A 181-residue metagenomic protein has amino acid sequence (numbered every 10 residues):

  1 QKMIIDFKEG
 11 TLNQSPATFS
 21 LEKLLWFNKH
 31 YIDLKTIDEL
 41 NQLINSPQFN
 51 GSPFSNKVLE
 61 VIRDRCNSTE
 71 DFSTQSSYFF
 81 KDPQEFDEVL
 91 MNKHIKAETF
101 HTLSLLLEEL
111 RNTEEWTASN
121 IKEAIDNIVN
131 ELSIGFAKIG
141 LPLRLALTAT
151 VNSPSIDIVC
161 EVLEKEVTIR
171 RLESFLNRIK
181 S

Functional and structural regions predicted by a protein language model:
Q1, L21-E22, N56, E60 (+3 more regions): Non-catalytic, well-ordered alpha-helical scaffold segments
Q1-F49: A conserved active-site cap/scaffold subdomain adjacent to cofactor or substrate pockets
N13-A17, Y31-D38, I95-A97, N112-W116 (+1 more regions): A short, ordered amphipathic alpha-helix with a cationic face
W26-H30, V61-D64, L141-A146: Short, hydrophobic/amphipathic alpha-helical patches that form generic packing surfaces within helical domains
D33-I37, E70, A149-I156: Short helix-capping/linker segments at secondary-structure and domain boundaries
I37-I134: Small-residue-rich helix-loop
Q48-V58, R170-S181: Short, intrinsically disordered, low-complexity segments enriched in Ser/Thr and Pro
S119-K180: Charged substrate- and nucleic-acid-binding regions of tRNA-handling and nucleotidyl-transfer enzymes, centered on
